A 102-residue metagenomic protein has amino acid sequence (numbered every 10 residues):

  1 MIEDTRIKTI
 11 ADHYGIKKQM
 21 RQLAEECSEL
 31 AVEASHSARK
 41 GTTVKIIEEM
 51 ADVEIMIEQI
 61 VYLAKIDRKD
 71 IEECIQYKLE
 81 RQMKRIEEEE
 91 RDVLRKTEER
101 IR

Functional and structural regions predicted by a protein language model:
M1-R102: Flexible "arm" and connector segments at domain edges
